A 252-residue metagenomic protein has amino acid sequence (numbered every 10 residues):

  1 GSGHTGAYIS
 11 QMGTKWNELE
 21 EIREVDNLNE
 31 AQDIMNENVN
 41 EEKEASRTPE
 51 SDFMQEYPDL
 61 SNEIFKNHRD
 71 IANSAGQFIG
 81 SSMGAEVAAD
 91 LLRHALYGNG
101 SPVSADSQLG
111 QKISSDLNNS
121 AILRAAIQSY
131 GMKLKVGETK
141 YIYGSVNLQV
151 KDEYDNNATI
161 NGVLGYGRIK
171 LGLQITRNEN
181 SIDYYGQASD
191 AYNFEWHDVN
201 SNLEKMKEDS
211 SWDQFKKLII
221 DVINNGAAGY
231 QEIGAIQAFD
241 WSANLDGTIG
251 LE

Functional and structural regions predicted by a protein language model:
G1-S2: Membrane-active amphipathic alpha-helices enriched in small hydrophobic residues
G6-R23, N178, D190-E252: Active-site or metal-binding loop neighborhoods of secreted/extracellular toxin and effector enzymes
W16, I22-G172: Glycine-rich short-loop/terminal segments
Y141, S145-Q149, T159, R168-Q187 (+1 more regions): Ser/Thr- (and often Asn-) enriched beta-sheet segments in non-cytosolic proteins
K151-D213: Acidic, glycine-rich flexible loop segments
